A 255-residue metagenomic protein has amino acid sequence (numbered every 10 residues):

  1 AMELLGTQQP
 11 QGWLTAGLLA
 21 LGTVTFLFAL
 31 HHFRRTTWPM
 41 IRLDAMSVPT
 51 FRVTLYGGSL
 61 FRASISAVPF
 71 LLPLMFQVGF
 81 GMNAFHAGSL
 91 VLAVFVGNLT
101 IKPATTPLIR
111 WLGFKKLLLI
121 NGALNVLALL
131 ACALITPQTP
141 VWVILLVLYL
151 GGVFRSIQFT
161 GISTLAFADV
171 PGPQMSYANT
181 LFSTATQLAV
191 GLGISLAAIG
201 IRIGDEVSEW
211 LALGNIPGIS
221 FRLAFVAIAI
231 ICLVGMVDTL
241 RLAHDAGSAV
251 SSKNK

Functional and structural regions predicted by a protein language model:
A1-L4, L21-T36, G235-A243: C-terminal membrane-cytosol helix-exit motif in multi-pass small-molecule transporters
A1-T15: Phenylalanine-glycine-rich, low-complexity intrinsically disordered regions, typified by the FG/GLFG repeat domains
Q11-W13, L18, W38-V207, I216-A246: 12-transmembrane solute porter fold
S252-K255: Short, intrinsically disordered terminal tails adjacent to the first/last structured region
